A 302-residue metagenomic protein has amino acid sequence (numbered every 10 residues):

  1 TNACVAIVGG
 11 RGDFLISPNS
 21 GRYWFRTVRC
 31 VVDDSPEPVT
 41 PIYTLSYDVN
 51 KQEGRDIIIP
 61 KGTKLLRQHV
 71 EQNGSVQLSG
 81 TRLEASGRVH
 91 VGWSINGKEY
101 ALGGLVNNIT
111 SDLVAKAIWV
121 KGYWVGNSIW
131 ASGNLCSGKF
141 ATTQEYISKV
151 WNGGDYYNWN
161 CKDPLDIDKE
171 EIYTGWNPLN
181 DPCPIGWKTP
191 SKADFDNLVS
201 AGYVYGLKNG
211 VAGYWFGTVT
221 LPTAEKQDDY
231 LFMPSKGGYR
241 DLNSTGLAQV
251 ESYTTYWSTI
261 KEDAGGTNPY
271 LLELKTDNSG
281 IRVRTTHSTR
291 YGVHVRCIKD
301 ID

Functional and structural regions predicted by a protein language model:
T1-V39, K121-D302: Conserved positions within compact, well-structured domain cores
E37-K121: Secondary-structure capping and domain/repeat boundary segments
